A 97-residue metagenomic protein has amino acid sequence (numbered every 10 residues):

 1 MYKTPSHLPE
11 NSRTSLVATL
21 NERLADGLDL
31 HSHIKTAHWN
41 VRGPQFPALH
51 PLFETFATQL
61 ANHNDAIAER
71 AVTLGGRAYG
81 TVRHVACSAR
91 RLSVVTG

Functional and structural regions predicted by a protein language model:
M1-H7: N-terminal charge/polar-biased segments
Y2, A71-G97: Carboxylate-rich helix-loop segments that flank metal/cofactor sites and access channels in metalloenzymes
K3, R13-G43: Alpha-helical bundle segments that constitute or directly flank the non-heme di-iron/ferroxidase center
H7-N21, L92-G97: Short, charged, low-complexity loops and linkers
K35, R42-R83: Conserved alpha-helical segments that form or flank metal/cofactor-binding pockets of metalloenzymes
